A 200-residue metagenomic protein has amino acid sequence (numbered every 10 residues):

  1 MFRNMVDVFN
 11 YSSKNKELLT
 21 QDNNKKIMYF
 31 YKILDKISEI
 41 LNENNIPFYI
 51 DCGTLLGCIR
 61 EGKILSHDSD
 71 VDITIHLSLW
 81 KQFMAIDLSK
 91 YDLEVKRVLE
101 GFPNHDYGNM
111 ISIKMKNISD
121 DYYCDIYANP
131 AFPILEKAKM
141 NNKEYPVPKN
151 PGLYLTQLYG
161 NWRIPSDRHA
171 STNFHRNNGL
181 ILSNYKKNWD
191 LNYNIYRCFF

Functional and structural regions predicted by a protein language model:
M1-F2, D87, F200: Non-catalytic N-terminal targeting/anchoring module and adjacent flexible stem/linker that precedes the structured
M1-N24: Juxtamembrane luminal stem/stalk of type II transmembrane Golgi/ER carbohydrate-processing enzymes
L18-N42, K90-P148, L153-Y154, S166-F199: Conserved catalytic core of two-metal-ion nucleotidyltransferases
S38-V71: Active-site nucleotide-donor binding segment shared across nucleotidyl transfer reactions
I50-C52, L77, K149: A cross-domain feature marking catalytic cores of carbohydrate-active enzymes and several ubiquitous metabolic/repair
G62-F83, N142: Catalytic metal-binding acidic patch
F83-Y91: Short amphipathic alpha-helices in soluble, non-transmembrane regions that often serve as interface/regulatory elements
L158-R163: Glycine-rich, aromatic-lined ligand/substrate-binding cores of catalytic and carbohydrate-binding domains
